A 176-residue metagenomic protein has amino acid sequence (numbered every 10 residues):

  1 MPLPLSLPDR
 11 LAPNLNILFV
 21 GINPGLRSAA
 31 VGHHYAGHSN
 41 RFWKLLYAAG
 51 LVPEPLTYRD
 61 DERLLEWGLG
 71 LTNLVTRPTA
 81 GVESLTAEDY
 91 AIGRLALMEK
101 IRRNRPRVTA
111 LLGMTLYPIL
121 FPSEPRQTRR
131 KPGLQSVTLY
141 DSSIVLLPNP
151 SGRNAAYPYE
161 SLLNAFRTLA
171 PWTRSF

Functional and structural regions predicted by a protein language model:
M1-P2, I17-F19, L46, G93: Short secondary-structure boundary micro-motifs
P2-P13, V75-F176: Glycine/proline-rich loop-helix segments at beta-alpha junctions forming the active-site rim of enzyme cores
P4-H38: N-terminal beta1-alpha1 ligand-phosphate binding loop
I17, L69, S142-S143: Structural motif
F19, H34-Y35, F42-W43, Y117 (+1 more regions): Aromatic side chains
I22, L71, N149: Conserved proline-anchored active-site loop of SAM-dependent methyltransferases that bridges a beta-strand
S28-D89: Short, surface-exposed acidic-centric catalytic microdomains
